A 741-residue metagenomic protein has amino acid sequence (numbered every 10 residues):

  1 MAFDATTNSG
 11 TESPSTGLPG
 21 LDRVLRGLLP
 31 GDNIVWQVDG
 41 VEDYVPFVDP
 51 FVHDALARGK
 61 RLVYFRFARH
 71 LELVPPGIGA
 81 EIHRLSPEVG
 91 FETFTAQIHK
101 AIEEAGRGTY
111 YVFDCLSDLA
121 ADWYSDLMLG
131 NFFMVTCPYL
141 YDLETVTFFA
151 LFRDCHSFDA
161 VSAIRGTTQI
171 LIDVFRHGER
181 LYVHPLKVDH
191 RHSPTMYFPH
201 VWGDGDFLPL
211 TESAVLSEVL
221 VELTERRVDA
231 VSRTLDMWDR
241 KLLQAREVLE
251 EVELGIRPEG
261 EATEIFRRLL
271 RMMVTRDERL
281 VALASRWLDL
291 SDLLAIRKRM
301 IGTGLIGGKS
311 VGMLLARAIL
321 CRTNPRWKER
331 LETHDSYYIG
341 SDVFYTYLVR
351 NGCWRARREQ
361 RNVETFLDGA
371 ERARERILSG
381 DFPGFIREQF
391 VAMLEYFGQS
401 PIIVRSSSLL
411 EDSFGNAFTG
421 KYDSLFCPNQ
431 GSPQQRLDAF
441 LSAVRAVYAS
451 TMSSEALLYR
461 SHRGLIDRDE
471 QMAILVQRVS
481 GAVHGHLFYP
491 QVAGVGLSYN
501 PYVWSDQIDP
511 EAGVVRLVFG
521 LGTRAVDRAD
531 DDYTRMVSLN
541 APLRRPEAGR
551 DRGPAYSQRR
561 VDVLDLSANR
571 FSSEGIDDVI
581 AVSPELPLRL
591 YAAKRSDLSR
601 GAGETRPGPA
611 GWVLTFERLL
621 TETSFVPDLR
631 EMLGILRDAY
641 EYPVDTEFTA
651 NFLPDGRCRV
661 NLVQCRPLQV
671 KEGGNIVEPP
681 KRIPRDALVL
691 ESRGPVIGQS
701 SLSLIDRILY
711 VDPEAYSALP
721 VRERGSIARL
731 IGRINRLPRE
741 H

Functional and structural regions predicted by a protein language model:
M1, L151-F207: Phosphate-binding/switch region of NTP-binding enzymes
M1-N8: Charged, amphipathic alpha-helical linker segments immediately N-terminal to NTP-binding catalytic cores
S13-F67: Glycine-rich P-loop/Walker A and Walker A-like loops and their local beta1-loop-alpha1 context in P-loop NTPases
R58-W123: Conserved inter-motif catalytic segment of the P-loop NTP-binding fold
D122-W123, M128-C155: Substrate-engagement module of ASCE P-loop NTPases
D204-L290, R299, T451, Q507: Long, compositionally biased, glycine/small-hydrophobic-enriched stretches that function as flexible linkers, tethers
T275, L280-L283, W287-R326, D381-H741: Conserved mixed alpha/beta core segments that line enzyme active sites in large multi-domain catalysts
L293-R358, E364-F366, E371-G384: A conserved helix-loop-beta module that forms one wall/lid of the active-site cleft in ATP-utilizing catalytic domains
